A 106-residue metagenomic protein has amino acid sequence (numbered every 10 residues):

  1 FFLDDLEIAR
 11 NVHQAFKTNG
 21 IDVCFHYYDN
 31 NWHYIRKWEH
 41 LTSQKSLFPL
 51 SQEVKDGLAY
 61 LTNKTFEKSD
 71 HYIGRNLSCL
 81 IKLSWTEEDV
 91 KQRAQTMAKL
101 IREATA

Functional and structural regions predicted by a protein language model:
F2-L3, L80-K82: Short hydrophobic/aromatic beta-strand micro-patches that form the beta-sheet surface supporting nucleotide- or nucleic
D5-V12, T86-Q92: Short, conserved charged micro-motifs
L6, Y28-W32, L83-T86: Short, solvent-exposed loop/turn segments at secondary-structure junctions
R10-N19, R93-A98: Short amphipathic alpha-helices in soluble, non-transmembrane regions that often serve as interface/regulatory elements
H13-N76: Conserved PLP cofactor-binding pocket of PLP-dependent enzymes
L83-A106: C-terminal/domain-terminus segments
